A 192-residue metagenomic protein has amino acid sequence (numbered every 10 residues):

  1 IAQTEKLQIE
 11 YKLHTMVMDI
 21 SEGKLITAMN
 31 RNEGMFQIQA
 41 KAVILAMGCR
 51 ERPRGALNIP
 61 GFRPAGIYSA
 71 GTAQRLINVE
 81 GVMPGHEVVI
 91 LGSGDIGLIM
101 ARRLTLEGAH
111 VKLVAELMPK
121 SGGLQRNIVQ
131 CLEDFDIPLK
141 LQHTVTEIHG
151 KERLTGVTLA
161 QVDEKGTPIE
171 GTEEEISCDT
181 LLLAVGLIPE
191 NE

Functional and structural regions predicted by a protein language model:
I1-E192: Residues forming the flavin
